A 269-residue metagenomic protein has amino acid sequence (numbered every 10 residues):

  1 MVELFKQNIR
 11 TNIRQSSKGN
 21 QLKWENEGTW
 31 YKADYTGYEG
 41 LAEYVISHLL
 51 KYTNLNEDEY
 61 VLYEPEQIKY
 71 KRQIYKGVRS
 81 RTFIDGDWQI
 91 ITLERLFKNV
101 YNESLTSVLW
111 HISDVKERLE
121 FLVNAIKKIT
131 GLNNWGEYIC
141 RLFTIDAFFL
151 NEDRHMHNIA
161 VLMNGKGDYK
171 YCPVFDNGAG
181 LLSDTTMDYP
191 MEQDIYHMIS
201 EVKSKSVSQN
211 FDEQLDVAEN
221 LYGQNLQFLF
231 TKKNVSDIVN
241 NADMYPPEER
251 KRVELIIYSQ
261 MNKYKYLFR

Functional and structural regions predicted by a protein language model:
M1-L105: Conserved ATP-binding subdomain of kinase catalytic cores across diverse folds
D34-Y35, K51, K166-R269: C-terminal catalytic region of ATP-dependent kinase domains
E39, E43, Y138, E152-H155 (+1 more regions): Active-site-proximal structural scaffolding
Y44, I139-L142, K233: A generic alpha-helix surface/boundary motif
N54-E57, D153, Y266-F268: Short helix-capping/linker segments at secondary-structure and domain boundaries
F83-F143, A242-E248, R252-V253, K263-Y264: ATP-dependent phospho-/nucleotidyl transfer catalytic cores
E117-S183: Conserved kinase catalytic-core segment
